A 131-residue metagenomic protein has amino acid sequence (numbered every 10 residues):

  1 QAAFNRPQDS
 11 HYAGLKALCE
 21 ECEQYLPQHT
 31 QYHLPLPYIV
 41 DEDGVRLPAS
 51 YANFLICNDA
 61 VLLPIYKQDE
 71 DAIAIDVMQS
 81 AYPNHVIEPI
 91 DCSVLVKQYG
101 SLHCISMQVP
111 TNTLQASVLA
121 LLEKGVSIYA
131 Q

Functional and structural regions predicted by a protein language model:
Q1-Q131: Histidine/cysteine-enriched polar flanking segments
